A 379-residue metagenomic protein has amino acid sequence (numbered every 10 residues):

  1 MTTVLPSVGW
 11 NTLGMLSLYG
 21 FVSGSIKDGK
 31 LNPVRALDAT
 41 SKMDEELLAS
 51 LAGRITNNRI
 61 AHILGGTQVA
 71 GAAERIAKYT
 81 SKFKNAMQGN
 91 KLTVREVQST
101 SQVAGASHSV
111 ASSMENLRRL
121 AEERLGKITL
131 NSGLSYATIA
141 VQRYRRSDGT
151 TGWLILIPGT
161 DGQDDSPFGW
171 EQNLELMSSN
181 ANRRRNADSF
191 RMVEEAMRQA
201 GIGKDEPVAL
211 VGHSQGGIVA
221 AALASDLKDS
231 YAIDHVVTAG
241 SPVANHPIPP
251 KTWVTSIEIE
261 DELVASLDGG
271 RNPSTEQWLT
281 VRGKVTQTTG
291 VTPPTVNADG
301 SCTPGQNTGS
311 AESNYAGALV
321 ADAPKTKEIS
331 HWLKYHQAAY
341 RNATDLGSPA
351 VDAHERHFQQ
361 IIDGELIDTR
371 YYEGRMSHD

Functional and structural regions predicted by a protein language model:
M1-S132, V141-T150: Intrinsically disordered, low-complexity charged segments of secreted bacterial virulence and antibacterial
S107-R191, S241: Active-site machinery of serine-nucleophile hydrolases
I157-E195, G201-D205, S230-H235, S241-D379: Lipolytic serine-hydrolase domain surface
V211-A221: Gly/Ala-rich beta-loop-alpha elbow adjacent to hydrolase catalytic centers
A222, D226: Active-site signature of alpha/beta-hydrolase-fold catalytic machinery across serine- and Asp/Cys-nucleophile hydrolases
